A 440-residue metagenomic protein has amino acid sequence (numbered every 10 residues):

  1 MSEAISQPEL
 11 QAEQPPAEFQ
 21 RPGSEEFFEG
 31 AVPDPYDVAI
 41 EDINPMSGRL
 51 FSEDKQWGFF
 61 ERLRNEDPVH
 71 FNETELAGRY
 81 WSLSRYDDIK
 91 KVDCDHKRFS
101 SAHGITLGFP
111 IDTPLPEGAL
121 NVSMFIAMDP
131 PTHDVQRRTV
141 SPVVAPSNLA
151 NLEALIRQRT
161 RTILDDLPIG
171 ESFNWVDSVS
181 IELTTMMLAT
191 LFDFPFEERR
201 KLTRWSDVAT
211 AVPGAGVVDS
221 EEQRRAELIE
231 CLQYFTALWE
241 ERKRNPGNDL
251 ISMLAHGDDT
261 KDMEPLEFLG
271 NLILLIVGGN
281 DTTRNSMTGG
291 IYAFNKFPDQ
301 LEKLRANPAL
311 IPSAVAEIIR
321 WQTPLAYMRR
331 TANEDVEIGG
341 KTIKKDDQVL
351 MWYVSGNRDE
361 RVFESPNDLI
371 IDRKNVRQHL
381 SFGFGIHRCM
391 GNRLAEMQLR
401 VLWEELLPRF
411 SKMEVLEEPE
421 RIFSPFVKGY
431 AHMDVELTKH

Functional and structural regions predicted by a protein language model:
M1-H440: Cytochrome P450
